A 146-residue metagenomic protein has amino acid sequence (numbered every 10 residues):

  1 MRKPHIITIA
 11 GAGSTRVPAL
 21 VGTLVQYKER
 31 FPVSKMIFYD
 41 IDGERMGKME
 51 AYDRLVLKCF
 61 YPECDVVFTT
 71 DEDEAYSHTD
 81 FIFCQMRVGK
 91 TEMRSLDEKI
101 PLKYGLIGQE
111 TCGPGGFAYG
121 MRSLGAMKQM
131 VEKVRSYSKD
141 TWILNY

Functional and structural regions predicted by a protein language model:
R2-P4, Y137-S138: Short helix-loop-beta connector
H5-M36: N-terminal Rossmann-like dinucleotide-binding module
I7-I9, M36-I41, V67-T70, N145-Y146: Extended hydrophobic secondary-structure segments that form protein cores and membrane-embedded regions
G13-V17, G43-E44, W142-Y146: Gly/Ser/Thr-rich loops at beta-strand to alpha-helix junctions that form or flank small-molecule/cofactor-binding
A19-Q26, E50-L57, V131: Short, well-ordered amphipathic alpha-helices
K28-F31, V56-E63: Short helix-capping segments at alpha-helix termini
F31-R54: NAD(P)-binding Rossmann-fold cofactor-contacting core
P62-Y146: N-terminal Rossmann-like NAD(P) cofactor-binding subdomain of oxidoreductases, focused on the glycine-rich
